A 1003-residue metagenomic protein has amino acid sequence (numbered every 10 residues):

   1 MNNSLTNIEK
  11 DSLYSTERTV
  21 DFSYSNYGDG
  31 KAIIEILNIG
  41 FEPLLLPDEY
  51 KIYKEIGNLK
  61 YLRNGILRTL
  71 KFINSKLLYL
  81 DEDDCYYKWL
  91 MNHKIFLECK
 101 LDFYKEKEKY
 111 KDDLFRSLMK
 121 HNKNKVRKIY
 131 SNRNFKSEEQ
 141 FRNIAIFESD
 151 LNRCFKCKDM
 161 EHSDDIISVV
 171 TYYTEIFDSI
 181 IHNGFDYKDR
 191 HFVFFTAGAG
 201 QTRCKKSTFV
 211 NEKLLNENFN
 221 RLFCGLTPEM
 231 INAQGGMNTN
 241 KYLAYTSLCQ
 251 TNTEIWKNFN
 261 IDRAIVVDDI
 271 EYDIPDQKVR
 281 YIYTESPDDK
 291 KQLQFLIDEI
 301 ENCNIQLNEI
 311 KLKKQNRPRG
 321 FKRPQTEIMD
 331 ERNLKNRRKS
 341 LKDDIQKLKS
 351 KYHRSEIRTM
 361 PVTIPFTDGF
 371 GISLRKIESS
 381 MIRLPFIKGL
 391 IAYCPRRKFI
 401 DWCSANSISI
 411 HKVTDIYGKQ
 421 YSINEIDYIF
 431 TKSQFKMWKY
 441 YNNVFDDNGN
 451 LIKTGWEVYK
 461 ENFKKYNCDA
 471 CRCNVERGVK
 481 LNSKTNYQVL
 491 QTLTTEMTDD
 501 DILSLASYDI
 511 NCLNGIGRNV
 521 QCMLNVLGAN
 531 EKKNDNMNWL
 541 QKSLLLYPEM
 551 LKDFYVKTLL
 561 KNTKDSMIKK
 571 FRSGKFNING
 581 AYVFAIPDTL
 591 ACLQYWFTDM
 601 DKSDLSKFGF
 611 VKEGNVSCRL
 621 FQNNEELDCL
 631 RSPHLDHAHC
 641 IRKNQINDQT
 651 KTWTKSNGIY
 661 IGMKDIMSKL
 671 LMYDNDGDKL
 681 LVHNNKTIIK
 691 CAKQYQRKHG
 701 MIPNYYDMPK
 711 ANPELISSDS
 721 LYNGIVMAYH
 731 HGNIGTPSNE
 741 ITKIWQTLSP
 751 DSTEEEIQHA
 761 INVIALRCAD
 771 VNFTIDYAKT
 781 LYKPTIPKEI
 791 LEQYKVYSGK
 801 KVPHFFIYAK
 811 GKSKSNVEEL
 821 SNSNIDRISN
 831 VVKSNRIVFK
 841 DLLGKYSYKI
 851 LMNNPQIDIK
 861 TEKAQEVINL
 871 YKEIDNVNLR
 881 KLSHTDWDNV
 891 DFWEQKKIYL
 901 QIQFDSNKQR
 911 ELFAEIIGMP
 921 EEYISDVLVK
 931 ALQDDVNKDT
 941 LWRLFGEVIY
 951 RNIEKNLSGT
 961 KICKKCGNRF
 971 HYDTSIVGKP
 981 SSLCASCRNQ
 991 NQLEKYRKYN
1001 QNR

Functional and structural regions predicted by a protein language model:
M1-M672, K679, H683-S986, N1002-R1003: Beta-strand-enriched accessory nucleic-acid recognition/scaffold domains that flank the catalytic cores of large
A985-Y996: Short Cys/His-rich micro-motifs in 6-15 aa windows
Y999: Alpha-helical DNA-contacting segments of helix-turn-helix folds
